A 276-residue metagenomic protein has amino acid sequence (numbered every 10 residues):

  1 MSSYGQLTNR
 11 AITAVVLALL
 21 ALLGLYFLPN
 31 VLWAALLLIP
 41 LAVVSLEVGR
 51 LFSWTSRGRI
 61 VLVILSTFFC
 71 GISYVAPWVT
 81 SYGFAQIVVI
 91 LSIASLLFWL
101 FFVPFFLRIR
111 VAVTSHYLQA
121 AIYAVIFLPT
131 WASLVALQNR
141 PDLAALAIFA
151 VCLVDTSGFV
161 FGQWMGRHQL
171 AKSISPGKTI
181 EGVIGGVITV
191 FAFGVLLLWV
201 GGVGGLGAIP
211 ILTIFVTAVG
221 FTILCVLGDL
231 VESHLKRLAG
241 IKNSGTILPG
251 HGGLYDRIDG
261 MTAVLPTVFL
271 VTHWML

Functional and structural regions predicted by a protein language model:
M1-G220: Membrane-embedded alpha-helical bundles of polytopic integral membrane proteins
T13, R50, G158, E232-L235 (+1 more regions): Hydrophobic side chains within alpha-helical segments
A18, F159, V190, R257-G260 (+2 more regions): Hydrophobic transmembrane alpha-helices of multi-pass small-molecule transporters
L153-Q163, C225-R237: Short helical (or helix-break) motifs at transmembrane helix termini and adjacent helical loops in multi-pass membrane
Q163-W164, K236-G240, T262, T267: Re-entrant/interfacial helical elements at transmembrane boundaries that shape and gate the permeation pathway
V219-L227, L254-T262: Hydrophobic transmembrane alpha-helical segments of multi-pass transport and channel proteins
R237-G260: Interfacial loop-to-transmembrane junctions
L270-L276: Juxtamembrane boundary at the C-terminal end of a transmembrane helix
